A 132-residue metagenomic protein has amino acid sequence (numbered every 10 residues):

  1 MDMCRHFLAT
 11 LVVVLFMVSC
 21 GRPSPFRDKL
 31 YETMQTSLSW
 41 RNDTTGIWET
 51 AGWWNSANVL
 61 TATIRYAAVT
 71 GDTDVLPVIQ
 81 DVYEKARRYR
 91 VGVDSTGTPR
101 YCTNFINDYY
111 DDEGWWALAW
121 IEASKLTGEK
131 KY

Functional and structural regions predicted by a protein language model:
M1-C4, L15-S24: Bacterial Sec-dependent signal peptides at the C-terminal "C-region" and cleavage site
C4-R5, D111: Residue-level micro-sites within transmembrane alpha helices that shape and flank functional polar/acidic positions
F7-V12: Sec-dependent signal peptide hydrophobic core
V13-V18, W40, W120: Generic marker of "main functional regions" within proteins
C20-T103, L126, K130-K131: Low-complexity, Ser/Thr/Pro/Gly-enriched N-terminal "stalk/linker" regions
A57, N107-W120, Y132: Mobile, glycine-rich extracellular loop/lid and propeptide segments that shape or gate substrate/ligand access
Y101, L118-A123: Hydrophobic/aromatic-rich effector regions of fungal transcription factors
